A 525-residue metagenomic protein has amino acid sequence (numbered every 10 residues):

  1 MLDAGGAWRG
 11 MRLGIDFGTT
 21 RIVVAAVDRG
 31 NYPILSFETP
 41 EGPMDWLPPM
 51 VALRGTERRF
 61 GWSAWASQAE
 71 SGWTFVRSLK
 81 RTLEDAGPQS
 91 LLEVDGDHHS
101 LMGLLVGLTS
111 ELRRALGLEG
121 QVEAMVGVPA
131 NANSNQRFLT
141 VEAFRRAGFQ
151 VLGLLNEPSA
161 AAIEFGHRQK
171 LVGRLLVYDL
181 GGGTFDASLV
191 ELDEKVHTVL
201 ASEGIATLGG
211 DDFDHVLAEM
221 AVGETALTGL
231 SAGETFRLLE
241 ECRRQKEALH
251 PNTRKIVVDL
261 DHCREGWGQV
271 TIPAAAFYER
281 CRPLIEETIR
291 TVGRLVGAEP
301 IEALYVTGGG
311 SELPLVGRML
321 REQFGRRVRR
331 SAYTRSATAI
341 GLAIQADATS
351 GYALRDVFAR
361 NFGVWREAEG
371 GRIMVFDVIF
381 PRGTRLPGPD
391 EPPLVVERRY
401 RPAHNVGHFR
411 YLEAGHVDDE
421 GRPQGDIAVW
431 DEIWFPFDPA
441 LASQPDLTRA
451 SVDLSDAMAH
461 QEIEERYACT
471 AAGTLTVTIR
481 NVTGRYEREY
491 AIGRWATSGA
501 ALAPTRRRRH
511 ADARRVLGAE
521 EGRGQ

Functional and structural regions predicted by a protein language model:
M1-M11, Q150-Y178, A337-A353: Conserved phosphate-binding catalytic cores of ATP/NTP-utilizing and phosphoryl-transfer enzymes
L2-I34, R168-L200, C242, A459-G484: Gly/Thr-rich phosphate-binding beta-strand-loop-beta motif of the actin/hexokinase/Hsp70
A26-E57, D193-E219, I272-A276, R485-H510: Short glycine-rich, Thr/Ser-proximal phosphate-binding strand/loop in the N-terminal lobe of ATP-dependent enzymes
G30-Q150, N156, H215-K255, D259 (+4 more regions): Phosphate-binding loop and its immediate beta->loop->alpha context in nucleotide/phosphate-handling enzymes
W46-P48, L189-T271, R335-A428: Phosphate-binding glycine-rich/basic clefts of nucleotide- and phosphate-handling proteins, predominantly
S90-R114, R264-R294, A298, P392 (+3 more regions): Adenine-nucleotide phosphate-binding core of ATP-dependent small-molecule kinases
V222-A226, P251-D356, E397, A457-E462: Helical "lid/coupling" subdomains associated with nucleotide-phosphate turnover
A274, A353-Q525: Acidic low-complexity intrinsically disordered segments
